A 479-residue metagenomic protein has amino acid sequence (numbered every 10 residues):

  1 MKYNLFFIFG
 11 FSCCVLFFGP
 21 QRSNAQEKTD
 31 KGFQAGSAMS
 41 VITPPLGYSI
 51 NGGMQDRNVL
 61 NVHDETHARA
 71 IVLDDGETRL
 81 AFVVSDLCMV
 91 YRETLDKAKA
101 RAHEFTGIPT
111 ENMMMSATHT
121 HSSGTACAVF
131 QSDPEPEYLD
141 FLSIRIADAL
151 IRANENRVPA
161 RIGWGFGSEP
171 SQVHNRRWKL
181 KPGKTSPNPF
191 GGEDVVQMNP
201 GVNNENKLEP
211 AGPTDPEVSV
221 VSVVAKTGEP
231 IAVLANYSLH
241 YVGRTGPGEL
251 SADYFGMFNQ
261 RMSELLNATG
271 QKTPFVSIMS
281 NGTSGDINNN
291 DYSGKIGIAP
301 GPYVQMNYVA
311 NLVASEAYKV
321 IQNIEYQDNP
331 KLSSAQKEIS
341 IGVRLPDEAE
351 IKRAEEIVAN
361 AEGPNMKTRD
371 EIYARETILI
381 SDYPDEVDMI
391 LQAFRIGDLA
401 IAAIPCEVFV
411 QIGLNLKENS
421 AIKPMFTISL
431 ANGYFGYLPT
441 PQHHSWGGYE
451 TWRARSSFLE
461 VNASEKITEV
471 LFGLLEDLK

Functional and structural regions predicted by a protein language model:
M1-L5: Positively charged n-region of N-terminal signal peptides that target proteins for export
F7-F17: Bacterial N-terminal signal peptides
F11-S12, R22, A463: Intrinsically disordered, low-complexity segments enriched in Ser/Pro/Gly/Ala and basic residues
F18, S23-E27: Boundary at the C-terminal end of the N-terminal hydrophobic targeting segment
Q26-F275, S280-Y308, I321, D328-K479: Conserved beta-alpha junction segments in alpha/beta enzyme cores
V313: Anionic-ligand-binding alpha/beta catalytic cores of soluble enzymes and soluble regulatory domains that recognize
